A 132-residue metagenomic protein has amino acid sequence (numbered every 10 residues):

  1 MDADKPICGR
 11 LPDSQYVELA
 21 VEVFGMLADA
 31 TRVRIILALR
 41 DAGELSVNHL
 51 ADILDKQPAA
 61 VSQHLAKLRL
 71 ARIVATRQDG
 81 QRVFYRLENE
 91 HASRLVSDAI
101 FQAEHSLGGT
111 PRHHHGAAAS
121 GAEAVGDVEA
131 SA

Functional and structural regions predicted by a protein language model:
M1-L19, D41, E90-A132: Amphipathic alpha-helical dimerization/coiled-coil segments that flank or bridge DNA-binding/regulatory modules
I7-R10, S14-Q57, V83-H91: N-terminal helix-turn-helix DNA-binding core of bacterial DNA-binding proteins
L37-A38, I73, D98: Hydrophobic alpha-helical membrane-insertion segments
H49, R69-D79, R86: Beta-hairpin "wing" of winged helix-turn-helix
Q57-P58, Q78: Short glycine/serine/threonine-biased micro-segments
H64: Residues within the DNA-recognition helix of helix-turn-helix
